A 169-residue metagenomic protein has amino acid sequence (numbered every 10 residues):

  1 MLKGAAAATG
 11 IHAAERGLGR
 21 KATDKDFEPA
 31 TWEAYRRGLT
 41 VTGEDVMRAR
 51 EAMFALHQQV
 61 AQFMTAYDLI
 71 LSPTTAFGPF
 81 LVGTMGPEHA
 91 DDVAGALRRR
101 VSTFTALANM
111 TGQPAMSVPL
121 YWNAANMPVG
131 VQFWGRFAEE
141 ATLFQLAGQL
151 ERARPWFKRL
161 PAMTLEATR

Functional and structural regions predicted by a protein language model:
L2, R48, F80-S102: Short, surface-exposed loop/helix-turn segments at secondary-structure junctions that function as lids/hinges flanking
L2-A61, F77, S117-L120, A124-M127: Short helix-loop capping/hinge segments that flank enzyme active sites or metal/cofactor-binding pockets
K3-G4, E15, P79, R159-R169: Short, well-ordered alpha-helical
M47-E51, Q58, N109-R169: Structural helix-boundary/capping segments
A61, V93-P119: Small-aliphatic-rich amphipathic alpha-helix that forms the alpha element of a beta-alpha
T74: Substrate-recognition/cap regions that form aromatic- and gly/pro-loop-enriched pockets for small-molecule ligands
